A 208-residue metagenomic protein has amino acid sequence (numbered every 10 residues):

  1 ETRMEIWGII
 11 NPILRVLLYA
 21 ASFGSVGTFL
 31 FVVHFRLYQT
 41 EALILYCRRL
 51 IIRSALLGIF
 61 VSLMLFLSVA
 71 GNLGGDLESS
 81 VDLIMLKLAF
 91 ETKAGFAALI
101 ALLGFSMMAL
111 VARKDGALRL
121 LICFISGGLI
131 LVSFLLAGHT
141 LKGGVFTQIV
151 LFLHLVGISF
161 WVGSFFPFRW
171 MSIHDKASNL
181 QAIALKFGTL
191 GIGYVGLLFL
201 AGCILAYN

Functional and structural regions predicted by a protein language model:
E1-N208: Polytopic transmembrane helical bundles with strong interfacial aromatic enrichment
